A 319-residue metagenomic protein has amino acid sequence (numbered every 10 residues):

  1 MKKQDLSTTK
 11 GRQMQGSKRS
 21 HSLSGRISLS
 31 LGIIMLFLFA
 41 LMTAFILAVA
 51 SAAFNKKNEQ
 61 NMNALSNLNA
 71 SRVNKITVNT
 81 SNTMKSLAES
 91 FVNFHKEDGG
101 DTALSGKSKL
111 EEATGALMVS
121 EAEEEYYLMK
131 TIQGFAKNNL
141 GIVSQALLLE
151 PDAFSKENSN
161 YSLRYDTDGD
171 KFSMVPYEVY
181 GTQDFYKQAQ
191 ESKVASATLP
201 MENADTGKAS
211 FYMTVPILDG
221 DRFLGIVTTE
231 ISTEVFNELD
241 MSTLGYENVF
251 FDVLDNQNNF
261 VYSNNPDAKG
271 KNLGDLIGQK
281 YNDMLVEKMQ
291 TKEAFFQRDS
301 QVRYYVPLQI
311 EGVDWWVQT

Functional and structural regions predicted by a protein language model:
M1-S22: Non-catalytic regulatory/interaction regions at protein termini and inter-domain linkers
H21-L31, M35-A122, G141: Juxtamembrane extracytoplasmic/periplasmic/luminal helical "stalk" adjacent to the first N-terminal
N63, S81, M129-Q133, Q183-Y186 (+3 more regions): Extracytoplasmic/secreted envelope proteins and their assembly/folding machinery, especially bacterial periplasmic
G115-Y126, G134-V194, P200-G207, N259-G278: Extracellular/periplasmic ligand-sensing ectodomains of membrane signal-transduction proteins
L128-K137, I226-K269: Solvent-exposed, extracytoplasmic
T206-S242, Y304-V306, D314-T319: Conserved beta-strands of PAS-like sensory domains
Q257, P266-A268, L273-T319: Extracellular/periplasmic juxtamembrane segments that couple receptor/chemosensory ectodomains to their
